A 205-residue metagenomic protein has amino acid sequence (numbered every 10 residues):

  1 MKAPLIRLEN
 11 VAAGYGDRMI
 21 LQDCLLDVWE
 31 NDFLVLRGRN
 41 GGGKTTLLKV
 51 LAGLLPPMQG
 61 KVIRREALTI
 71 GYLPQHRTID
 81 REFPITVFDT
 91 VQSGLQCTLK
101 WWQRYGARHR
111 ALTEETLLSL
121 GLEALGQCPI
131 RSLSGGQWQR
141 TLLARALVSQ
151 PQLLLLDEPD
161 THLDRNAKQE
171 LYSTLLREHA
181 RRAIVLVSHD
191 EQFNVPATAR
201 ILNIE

Functional and structural regions predicted by a protein language model:
R37-R39: The feature captures the beta-strand-to-loop junction immediately N-terminal to the Walker
A52: Helix-to-loop junction immediately C-terminal to a conserved catalytic motif
A107-L125: Conserved ABC ATPase "signature" region
P129-L133, Q137: Conserved ABC ATPase signature
L143, L171: Hydrophobic anchor residue at the start of the ABC signature
Q150: Conserved catalytic motifs of ABC-family nucleotide-binding domains
L154-E158: Catalytic Walker B motif of ABC-type/P-loop ATPase nucleotide-binding domains
